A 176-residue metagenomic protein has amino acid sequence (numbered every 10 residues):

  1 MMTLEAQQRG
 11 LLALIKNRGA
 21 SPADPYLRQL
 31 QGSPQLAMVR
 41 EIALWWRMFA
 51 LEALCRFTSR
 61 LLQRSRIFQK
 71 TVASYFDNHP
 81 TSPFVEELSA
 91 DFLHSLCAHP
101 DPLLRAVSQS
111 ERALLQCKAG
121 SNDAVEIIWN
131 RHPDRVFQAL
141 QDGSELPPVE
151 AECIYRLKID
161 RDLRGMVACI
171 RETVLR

Functional and structural regions predicted by a protein language model:
M1-G120: N-terminal, charged low-complexity regulatory/assembly segments
V72-L175: Hydrophobic packing positions characteristic of elongated beta-solenoid/beta-helix-type spike/fiber shafts
